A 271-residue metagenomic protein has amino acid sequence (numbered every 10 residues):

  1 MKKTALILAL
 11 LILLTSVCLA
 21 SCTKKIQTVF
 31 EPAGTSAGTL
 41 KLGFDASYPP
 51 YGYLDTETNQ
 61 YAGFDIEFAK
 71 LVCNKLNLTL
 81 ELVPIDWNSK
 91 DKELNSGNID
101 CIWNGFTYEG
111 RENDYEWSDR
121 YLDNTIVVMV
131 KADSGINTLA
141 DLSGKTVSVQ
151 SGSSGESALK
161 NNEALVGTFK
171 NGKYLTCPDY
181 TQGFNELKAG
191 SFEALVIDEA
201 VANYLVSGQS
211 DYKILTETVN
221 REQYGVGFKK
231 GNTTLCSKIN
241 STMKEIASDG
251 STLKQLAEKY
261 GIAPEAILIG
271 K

Functional and structural regions predicted by a protein language model:
V17-S21: C-terminal motif of bacterial Sec signal peptides marking the signal peptidase cleavage site
T23, I66-K75, I136, A140 (+3 more regions): Extended ligand-binding regions for polar small-molecule ligands
K24-T28, T79, S154-L175, S207-L215 (+1 more regions): Ligand-binding clefts/hinges and TM-proximal coupling segments of bilobed small-molecule sensing domains
I26-G105: Extracytoplasmic small-molecule ligand-binding "clamshell" domains of the periplasmic binding protein/Venus flytrap
V29, A33, D119, V130-V147: Flexible hinge/capping segments at coil-to-helix
A46, D123-V130, E199, N203-K244 (+1 more regions): Periplasmic-binding protein-like
I66, E81-K92, K173-A189, E222: Short helix-initiation/N-cap motifs at beta->coil->alpha
S89-K92, G105-D114, A158-N161, N185-R221: A ligand-binding cleft/hinge motif common to bilobed small-molecule-binding domains
